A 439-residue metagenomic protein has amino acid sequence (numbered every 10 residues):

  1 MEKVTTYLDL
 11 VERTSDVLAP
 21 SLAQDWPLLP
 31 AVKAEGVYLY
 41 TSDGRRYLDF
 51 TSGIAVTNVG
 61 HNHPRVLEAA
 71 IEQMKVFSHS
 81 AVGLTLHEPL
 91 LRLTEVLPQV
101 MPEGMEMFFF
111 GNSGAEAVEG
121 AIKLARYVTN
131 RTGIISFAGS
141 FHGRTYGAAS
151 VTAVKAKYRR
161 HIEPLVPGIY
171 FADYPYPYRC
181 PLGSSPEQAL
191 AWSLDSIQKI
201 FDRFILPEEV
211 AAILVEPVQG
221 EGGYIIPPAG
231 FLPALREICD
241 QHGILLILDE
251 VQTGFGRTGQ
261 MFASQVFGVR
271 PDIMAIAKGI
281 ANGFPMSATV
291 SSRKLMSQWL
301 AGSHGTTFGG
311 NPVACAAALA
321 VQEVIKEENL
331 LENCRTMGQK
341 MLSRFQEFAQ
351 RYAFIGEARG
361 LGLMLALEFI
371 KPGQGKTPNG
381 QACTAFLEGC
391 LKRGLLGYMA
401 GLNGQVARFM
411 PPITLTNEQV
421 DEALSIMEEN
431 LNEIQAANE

Functional and structural regions predicted by a protein language model:
M1-E439: Conserved N-terminal phosphate-binding loop of PLP-dependent enzymes in the Aspartate aminotransferase
